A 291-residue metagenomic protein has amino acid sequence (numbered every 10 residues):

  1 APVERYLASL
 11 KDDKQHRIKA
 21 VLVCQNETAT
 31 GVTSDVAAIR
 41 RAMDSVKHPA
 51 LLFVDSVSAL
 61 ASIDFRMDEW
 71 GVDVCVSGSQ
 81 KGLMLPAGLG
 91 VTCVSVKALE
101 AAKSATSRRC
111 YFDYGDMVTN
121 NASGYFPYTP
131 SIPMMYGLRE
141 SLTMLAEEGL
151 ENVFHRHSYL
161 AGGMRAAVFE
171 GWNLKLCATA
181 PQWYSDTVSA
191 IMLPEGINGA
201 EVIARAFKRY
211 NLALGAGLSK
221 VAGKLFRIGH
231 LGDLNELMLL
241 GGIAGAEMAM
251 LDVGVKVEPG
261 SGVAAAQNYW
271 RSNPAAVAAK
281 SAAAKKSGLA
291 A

Functional and structural regions predicted by a protein language model:
P2-V57, V74: Active-site phosphate-binding strand-loop segment of PLP-dependent enzymes
R17, G196-A204, E236-G241: Short, conserved charged micro-motifs
D68-Q80: Conserved active-site segment immediately N-terminal to the catalytic lysine that forms the internal aldimine
Q80-A167: Active-site C-terminal subdomain of aminotransferase-like
E148-R156, N173-A180, G217-S219, V253-A264: Flexible, glycine/charged-enriched surface loops at secondary-structure junctions
K175-R209: Conserved PLP-binding catalytic core of the aspartate aminotransferase-like
K220, K224-A291: PLP-dependent enzyme catalytic core of the Aspartate aminotransferase-like
